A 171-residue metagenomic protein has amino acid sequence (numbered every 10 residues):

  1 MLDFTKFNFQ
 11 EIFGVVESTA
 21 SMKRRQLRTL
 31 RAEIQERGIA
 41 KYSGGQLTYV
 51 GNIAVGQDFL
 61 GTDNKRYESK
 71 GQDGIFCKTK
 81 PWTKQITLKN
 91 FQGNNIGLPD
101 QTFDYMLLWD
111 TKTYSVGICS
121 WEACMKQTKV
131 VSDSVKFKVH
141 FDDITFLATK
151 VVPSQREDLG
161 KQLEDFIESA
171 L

Functional and structural regions predicted by a protein language model:
M1-L171: Nucleic-acid endonuclease domains
